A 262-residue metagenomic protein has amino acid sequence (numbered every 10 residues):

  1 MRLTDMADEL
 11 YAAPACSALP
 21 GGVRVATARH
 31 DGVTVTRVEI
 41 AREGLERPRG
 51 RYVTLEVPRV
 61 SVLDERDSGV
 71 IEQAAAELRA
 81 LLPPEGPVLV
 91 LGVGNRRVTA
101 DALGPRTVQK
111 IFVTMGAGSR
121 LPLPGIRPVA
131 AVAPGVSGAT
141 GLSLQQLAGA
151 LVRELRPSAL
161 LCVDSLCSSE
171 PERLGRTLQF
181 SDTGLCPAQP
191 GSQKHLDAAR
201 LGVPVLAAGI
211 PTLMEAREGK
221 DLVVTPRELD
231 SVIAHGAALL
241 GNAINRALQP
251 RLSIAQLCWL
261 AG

Functional and structural regions predicted by a protein language model:
M1-G50: N-terminal amphipathic/basic leader segments beginning at the initiator methionine
R42-L82: An N-terminal, well-structured beta->alpha segment
G50, E65, G69, Q73 (+5 more regions): Conserved active-site and cofactor/substrate-binding residues in soluble primary-metabolism enzymes
E56-P58, P87-V98, A131-G135: Short glycine-rich or small-residue beta-strand-to-loop segments that form or flank ligand, phosphate, metal/Fe-S
V93-L103, G138, S165-S169: Gly/Ser/Thr-rich loops at beta-strand to alpha-helix junctions that form or flank small-molecule/cofactor-binding
N95-R127, A131: Glycine-rich phosphate/diphosphate-binding loop of Rossmann-like nucleotide-binding domains
P124-V152, R156, L160: A structural-propensity feature for long, helix-poor, extended segments
V132-A133, Q146, C162-G262: A structural signal for small-residue-enriched, beta-sheet-centric alpha/beta enzyme cores and oligomeric scaffold folds
